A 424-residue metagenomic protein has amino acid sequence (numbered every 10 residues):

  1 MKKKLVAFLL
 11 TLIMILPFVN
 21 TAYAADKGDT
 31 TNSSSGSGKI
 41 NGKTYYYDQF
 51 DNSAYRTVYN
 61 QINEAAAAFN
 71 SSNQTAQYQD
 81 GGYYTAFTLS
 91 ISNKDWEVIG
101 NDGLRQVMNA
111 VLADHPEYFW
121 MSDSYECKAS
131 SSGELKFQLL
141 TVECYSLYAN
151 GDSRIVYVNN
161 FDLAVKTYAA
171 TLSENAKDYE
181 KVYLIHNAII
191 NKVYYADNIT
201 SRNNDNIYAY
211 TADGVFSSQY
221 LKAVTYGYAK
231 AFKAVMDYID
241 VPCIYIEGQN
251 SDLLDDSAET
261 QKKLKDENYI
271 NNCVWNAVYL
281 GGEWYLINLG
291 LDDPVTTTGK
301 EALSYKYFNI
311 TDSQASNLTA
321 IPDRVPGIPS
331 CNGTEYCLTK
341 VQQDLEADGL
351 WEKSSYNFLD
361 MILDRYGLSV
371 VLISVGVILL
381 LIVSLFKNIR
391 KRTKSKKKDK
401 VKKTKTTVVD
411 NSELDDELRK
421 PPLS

Functional and structural regions predicted by a protein language model:
M1-K4, S424: Positively charged n-region of N-terminal signal peptides that target proteins for export
K3-I13: Sec-dependent N-terminal signal peptides
A7, D178, Y228-A229, Y269-N271 (+1 more regions): Active-site-proximal structural scaffolding
I15-Y23: C-terminal segment of classical bacterial N-terminal signal peptides
Y23-K177, S316-S424: N-terminal accessory/pre-domain segments preceding catalytic cores
W96-G100, D213-Y228: A short, highly charged nucleic-acid-interacting micro-segment common to nuclease and nuclease-linked defense proteins
G151-S218: Secondary-structure boundary elements
Y226-A315: Hydrophobic/aromatic-rich core segments of domains that either
